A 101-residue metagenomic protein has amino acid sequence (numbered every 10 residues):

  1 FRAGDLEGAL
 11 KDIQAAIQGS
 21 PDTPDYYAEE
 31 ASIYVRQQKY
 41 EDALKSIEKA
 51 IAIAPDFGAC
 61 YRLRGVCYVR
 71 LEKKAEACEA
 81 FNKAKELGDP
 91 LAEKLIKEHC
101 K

Functional and structural regions predicted by a protein language model:
R2-A15, Q37-K49, L71-K83: Structural signature of tandem alpha-helical TPR/SEL1-like repeats, specifically the intra-repeat loop/turn
Q18, D42, C67, P90-K94: Secretory-pathway extracellular proteins and peptide precursors enriched for disulfide-bonded cysteines
G19, I53, E86-L87: Structural marker of alpha-solenoid helical repeat scaffolds
P24-D25, G58-A59, P90-E93: Helix-start (N-cap) detector for alpha-helical repeat units in TPR-like alpha-solenoids, especially tetratricopeptide
R70, K74-K101: Terminal, low-structured helical/coil segments at or just beyond the last alpha-helical repeat
